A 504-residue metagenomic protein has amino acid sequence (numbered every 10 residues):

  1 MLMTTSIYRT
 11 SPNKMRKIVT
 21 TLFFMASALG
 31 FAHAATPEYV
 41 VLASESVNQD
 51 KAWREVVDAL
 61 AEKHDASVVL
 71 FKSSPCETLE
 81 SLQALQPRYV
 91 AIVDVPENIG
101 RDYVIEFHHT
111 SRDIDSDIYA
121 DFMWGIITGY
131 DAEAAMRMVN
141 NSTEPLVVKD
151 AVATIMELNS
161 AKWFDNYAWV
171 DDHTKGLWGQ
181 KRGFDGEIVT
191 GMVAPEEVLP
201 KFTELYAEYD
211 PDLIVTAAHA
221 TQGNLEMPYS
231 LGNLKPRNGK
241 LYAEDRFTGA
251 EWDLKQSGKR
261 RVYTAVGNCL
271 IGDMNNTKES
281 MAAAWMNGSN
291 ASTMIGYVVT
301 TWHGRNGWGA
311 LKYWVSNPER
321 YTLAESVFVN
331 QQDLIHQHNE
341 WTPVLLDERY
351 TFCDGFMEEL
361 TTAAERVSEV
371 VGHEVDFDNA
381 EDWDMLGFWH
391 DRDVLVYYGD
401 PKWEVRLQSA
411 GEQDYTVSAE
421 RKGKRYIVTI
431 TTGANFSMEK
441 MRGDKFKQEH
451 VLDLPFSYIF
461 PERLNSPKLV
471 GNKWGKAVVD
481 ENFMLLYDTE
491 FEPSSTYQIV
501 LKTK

Functional and structural regions predicted by a protein language model:
M1-M15: N-terminal secretory signal peptides that target proteins for export/translocation
M3, H33-A35: Basic/polar N-terminal segments that are highly enriched at the extreme N-terminus, encompassing both cleavable
S6, M25, V90: Alpha-helical and His/Cys-centered functional microenvironments
S11, F23, A151-V152: N-terminal regions of proteins, emphasizing targeting and processing segments when present
R16-L22: Sec-dependent signal peptide recognition, specifically the positively charged N-region followed immediately by
M25-H33: Hydrophobic h-region of N-terminal signal peptides that target proteins for export in Gram-negative bacteria
A35-K504: Cysteine-dependent hydrolase recognition
